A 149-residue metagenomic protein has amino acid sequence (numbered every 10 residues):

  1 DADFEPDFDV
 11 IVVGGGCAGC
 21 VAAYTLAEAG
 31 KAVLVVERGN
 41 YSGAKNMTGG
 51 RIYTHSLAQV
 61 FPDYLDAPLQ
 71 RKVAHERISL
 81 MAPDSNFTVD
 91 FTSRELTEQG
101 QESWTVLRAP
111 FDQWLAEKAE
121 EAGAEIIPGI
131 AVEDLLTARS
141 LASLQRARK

Functional and structural regions predicted by a protein language model:
E5-V35: N-terminal Rossmann-like FAD-binding beta1-loop-alpha1 element of flavoenzymes
V13, E37-R38, L107, P128: A secondary-structure boundary/capping signal
A29, G39-D84: N-terminal FAD cofactor-binding segment of flavoenzymes
L69, S79-K149: Feature captures the FAD/FMN-dependent oxidoreductase FAD-binding
